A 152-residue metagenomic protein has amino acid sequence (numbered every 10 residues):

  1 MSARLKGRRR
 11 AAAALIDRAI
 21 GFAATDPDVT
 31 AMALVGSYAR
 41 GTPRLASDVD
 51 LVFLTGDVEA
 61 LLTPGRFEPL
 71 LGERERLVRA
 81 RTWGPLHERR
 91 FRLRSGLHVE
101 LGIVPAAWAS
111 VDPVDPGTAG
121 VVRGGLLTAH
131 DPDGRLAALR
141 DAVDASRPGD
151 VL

Functional and structural regions predicted by a protein language model:
M1-A33: Helical scaffold of the NTase/Pol beta-like nucleotidyltransferase catalytic core
M1-R8, L71-L152: Conserved NTP/Mg2+-binding pocket subregion across the NTase superfamily
R18-G21, V35-R40, E75-V78, L86-R89: Short secondary-structure capping/turn segments at boundaries of alpha-helices and beta-strands
D28, L45-S47, P85: Short, basic and Ser/Thr-rich N-terminal targeting/leader segments
A31, P43-L45, F91: Residue-level marker of motif borders
G36, R40-G72, G96-H98, G102: Catalytic metal-binding acidic patch
